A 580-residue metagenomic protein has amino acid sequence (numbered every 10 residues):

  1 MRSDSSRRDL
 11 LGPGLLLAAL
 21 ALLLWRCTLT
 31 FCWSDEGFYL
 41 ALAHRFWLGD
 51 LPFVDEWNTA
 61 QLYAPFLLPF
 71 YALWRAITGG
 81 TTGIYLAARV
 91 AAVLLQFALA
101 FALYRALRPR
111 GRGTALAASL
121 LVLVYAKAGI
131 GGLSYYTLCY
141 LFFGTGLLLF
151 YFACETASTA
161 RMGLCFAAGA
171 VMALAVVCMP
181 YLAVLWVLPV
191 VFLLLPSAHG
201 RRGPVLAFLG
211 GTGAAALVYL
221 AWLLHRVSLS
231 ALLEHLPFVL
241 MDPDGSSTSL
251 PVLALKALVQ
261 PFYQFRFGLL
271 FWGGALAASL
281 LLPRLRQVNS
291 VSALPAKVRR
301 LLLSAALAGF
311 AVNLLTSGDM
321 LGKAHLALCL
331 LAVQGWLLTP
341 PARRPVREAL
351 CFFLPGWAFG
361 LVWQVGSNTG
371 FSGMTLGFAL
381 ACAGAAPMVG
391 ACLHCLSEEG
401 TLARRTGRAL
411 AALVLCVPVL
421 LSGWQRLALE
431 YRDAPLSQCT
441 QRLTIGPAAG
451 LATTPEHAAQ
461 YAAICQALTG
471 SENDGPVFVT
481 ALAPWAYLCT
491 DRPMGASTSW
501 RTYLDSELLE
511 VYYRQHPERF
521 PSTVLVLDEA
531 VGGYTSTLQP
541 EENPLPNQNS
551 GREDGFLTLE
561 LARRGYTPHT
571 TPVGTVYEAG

Functional and structural regions predicted by a protein language model:
L40-H44, D55-G80, A175: Short hydrophobic/aromatic helix or loop-helix immediately within or flanking a transmembrane segment in polytopic
N58, L421-L504, S522-S536, P572-E578: Short periplasmic/luminal acceptor-recognition loop of GT-C membrane glycosyltransferases, typified by
A98-V124: Transmembrane-helix signature of polytopic, membrane-embedded enzymes that assemble or transfer cell-envelope glycans
P109, G113, G144-A167, H199 (+2 more regions): Membrane-interface transmembrane helices that cradle and orient dolichyl/undecaprenyl
K127, L149, M162-P180, W186-V191 (+2 more regions): Membrane-interface alpha helices of multi-pass inner-membrane proteins
G131-Y140: Short acidic/glycine- and proline-prone juxtamembrane loop motifs at membrane-interface regions of multi-pass membrane
L149-L174, G200-G210, R300-L303, E348-G356: Short hydrophobic alpha-helices at membrane interfaces in multi-pass membrane enzymes
E155, V184-L224, L285-V288, E398: Perimembrane helix-loop-helix junctions
